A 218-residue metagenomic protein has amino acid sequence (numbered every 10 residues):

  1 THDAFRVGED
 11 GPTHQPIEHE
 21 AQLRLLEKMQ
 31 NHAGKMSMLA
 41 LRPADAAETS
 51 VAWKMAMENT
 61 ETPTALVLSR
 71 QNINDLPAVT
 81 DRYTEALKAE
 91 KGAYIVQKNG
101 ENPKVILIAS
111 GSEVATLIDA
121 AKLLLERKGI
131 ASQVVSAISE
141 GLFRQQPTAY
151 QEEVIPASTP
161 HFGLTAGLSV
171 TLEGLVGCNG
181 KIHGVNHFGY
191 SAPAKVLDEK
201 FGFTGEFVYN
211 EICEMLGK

Functional and structural regions predicted by a protein language model:
T1: Conserved catalytic alpha/beta cores of large enzymes that bind or transform nucleotide phosphates and polynucleotides
A4-A40, T49, A56-K218: Thiamine diphosphate
A44: TRNA-recognition modules of translation machinery and tRNA-sensing kinases, especially anticodon-binding
